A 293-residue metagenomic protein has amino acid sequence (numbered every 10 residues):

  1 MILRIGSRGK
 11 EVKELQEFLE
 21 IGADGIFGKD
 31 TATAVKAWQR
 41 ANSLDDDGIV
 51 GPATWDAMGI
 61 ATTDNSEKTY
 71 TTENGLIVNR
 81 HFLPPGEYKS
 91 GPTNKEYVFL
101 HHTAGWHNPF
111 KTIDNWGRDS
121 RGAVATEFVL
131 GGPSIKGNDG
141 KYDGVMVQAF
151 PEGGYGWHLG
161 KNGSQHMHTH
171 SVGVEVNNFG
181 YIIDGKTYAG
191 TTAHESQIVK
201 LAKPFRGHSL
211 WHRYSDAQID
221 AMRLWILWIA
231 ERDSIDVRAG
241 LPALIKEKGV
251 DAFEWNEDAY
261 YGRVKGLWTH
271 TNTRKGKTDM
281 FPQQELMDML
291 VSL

Functional and structural regions predicted by a protein language model:
I2-I60, Y260: Short acidic, glycine/serine/threonine-rich helix-capping segments at coil-helix boundaries
R8, A104-G105, T273-R274: Short polar catalytic/cofactor-binding loops
A23, D46, R232-W255: Surface-exposed patches in mature extracellular/periplasmic domains of secreted proteins
A41-D46, D64, R274-D279: Secretory-pathway/luminal and periplasmic proteins that interact with or process carbohydrate-rich
D56, I60-I77, F82: Intrinsically disordered, low-complexity, Pro/Ser/Thr/Asn/Gly/Ala-rich spacer/linker segments adjacent to signal
T72-D236: Active-site-adjacent loop/helix surface patches within enzyme catalytic domains that shape the substrate-binding cleft
I77-Y88, P242-D258: Short, surface-exposed recognition loops and adjoining beta-strand edges that mediate ligand/DNA contacts, enriched
A252-L293: Short, low-complexity, polybasic intrinsically disordered segments
